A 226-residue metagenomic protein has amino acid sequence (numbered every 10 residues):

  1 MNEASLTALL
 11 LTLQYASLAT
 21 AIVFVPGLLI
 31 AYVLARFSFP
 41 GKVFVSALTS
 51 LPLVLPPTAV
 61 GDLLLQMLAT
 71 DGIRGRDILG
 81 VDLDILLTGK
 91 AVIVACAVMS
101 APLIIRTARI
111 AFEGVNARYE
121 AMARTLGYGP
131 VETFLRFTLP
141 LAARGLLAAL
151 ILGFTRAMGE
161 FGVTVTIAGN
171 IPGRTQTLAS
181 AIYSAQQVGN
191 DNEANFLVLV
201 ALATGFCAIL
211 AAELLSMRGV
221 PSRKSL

Functional and structural regions predicted by a protein language model:
N2-E113, F137, L141-G162, A185 (+1 more regions): Membrane-water interface segments at the C-terminal ends of transmembrane alpha-helices in multi-pass inner-membrane
P40, Y128-G129: Short coil/turn motifs that cap or connect alpha-helices
L65-Q66, V163-G189: Glycine-rich helix-loop "coupling/hinge" segments at transmembrane-helix boundaries in multipass transporters
Y119: Helix-turn-helix DNA-binding elements, focusing on the entry/boundary residues of the two helices that contact DNA
A123: The alpha-helix within a helix-turn-helix
L126-G127, P140: Glycine/proline-centered hinge or cleavage motifs at structural transition points of membrane proteins
S216-L226: Short cytosolic juxtamembrane segments of multi-pass membrane proteins
